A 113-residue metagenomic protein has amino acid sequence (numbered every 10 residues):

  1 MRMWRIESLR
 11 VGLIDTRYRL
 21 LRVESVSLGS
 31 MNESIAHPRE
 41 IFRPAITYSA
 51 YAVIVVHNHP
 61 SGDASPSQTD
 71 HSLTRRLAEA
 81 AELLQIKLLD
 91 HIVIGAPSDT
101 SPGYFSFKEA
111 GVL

Functional and structural regions predicted by a protein language model:
M1-L21: Long amphipathic N-terminal alpha/beta scaffold segment
L13, R17, S27-L113: Active-site-proximal loop/helix of nucleotide/amide-processing enzymes and allied scaffolds
